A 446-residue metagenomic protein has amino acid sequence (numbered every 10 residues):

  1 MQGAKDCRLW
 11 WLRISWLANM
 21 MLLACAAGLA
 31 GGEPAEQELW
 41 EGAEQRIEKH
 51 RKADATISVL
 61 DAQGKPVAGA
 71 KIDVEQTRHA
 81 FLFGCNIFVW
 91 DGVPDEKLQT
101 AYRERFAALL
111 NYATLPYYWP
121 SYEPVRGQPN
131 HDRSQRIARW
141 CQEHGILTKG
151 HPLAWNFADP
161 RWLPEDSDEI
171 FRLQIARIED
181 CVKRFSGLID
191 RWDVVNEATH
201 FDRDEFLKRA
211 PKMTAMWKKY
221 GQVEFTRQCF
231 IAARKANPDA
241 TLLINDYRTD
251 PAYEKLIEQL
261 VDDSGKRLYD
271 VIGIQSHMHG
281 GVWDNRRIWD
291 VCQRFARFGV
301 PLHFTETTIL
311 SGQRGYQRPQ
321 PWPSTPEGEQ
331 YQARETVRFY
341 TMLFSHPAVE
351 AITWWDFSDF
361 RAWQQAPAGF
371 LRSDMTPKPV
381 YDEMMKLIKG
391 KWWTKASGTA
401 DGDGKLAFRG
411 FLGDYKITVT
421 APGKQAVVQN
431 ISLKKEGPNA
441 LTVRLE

Functional and structural regions predicted by a protein language model:
G32-W90, K149, L163, E224 (+4 more regions): Beta-strand-rich domain onsets/edges
F83-C85, L110-L115, T148-P152, D190 (+5 more regions): Hydrophobic faces of well-ordered beta-strands that scaffold small-molecule active sites in alpha/beta enzyme cores
D95-A108, A407-D414: Short Pro-Gly-centered beta-turn/loop motif in secreted/extracellular proteins
A108, Y112-R126, S134-T241: Substrate-binding cleft and catalytic face of glycoside hydrolase catalytic domains, especially the flexible beta-alpha
V125-Q128, D132-L147, K212, M216-N245 (+4 more regions): Glycoside hydrolase catalytic-domain groove-lining segments
K391-D403: Short, acidic Ser/Thr/Gly-rich low-complexity loop/linker segments typical of extracellular and cell-surface proteins
L412-G423: A short, solvent-exposed beta-strand micro-motif common in secreted/extracellular proteins
G423-E446: Structured interaction patches on ligand/partner-binding surfaces of diverse proteins
